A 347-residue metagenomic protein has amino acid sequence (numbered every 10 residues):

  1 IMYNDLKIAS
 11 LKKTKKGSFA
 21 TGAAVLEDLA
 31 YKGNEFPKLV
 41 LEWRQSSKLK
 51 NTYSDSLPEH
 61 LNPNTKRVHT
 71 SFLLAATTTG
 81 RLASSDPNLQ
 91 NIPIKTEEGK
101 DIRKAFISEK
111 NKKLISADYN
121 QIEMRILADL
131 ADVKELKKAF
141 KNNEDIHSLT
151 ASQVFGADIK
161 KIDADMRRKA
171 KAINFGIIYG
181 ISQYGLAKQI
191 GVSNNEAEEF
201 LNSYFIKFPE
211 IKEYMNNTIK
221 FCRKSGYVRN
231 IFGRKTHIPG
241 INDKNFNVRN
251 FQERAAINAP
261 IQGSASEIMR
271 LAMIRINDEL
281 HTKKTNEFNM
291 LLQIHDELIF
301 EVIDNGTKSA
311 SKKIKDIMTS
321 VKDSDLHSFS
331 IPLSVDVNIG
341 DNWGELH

Functional and structural regions predicted by a protein language model:
I1-E97, N111-K113, N120-E123, Q183 (+4 more regions): Conserved "right-hand" nucleotidyltransferase catalytic core of DNA-directed polymerases
N64-K66, T78, S108-E109, Y179-G180 (+3 more regions): Short flexible coil/turn linkers enriched for glycine and charged/polar residues that connect secondary-structure
H69-T70, L74-T77, S152-N286, M290-Q293 (+2 more regions): Conserved catalytic core of nucleic-acid polymerases
T79, Q90-I92, I122-R125, V133-K134 (+6 more regions): Flexible loop/turn segments at secondary-structure boundaries
E98-K113, H281: A short acidic-Thr-Gly-centered motif at the start of a beta-strand
L114-S116, N258, I299: Short aromatic/hydrophobic contact patches that present stacked aromatics for nucleic-acid/ligand binding
S116, E123-F155, T236-R249: Metal-dependent catalytic core segments for phosphate chemistry
I276-D336: C-terminal structured "cap/appendage" subdomains that terminate the fold
